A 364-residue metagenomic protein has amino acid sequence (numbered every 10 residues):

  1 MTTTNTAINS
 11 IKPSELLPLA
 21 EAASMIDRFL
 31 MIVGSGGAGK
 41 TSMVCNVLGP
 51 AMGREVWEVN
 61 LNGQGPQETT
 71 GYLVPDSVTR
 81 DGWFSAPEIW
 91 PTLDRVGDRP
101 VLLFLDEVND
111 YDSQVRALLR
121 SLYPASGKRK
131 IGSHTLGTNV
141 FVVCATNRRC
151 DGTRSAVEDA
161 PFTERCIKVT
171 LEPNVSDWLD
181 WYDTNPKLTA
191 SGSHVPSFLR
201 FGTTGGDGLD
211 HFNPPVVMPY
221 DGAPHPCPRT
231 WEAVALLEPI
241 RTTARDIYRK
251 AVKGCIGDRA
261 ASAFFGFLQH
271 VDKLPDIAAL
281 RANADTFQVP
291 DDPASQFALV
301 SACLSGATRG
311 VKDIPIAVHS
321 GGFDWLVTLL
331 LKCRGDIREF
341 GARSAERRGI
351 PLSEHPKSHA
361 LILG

Functional and structural regions predicted by a protein language model:
T2-G364: C-terminal regulatory/interaction module of P-loop NTP-utilizing enzymes
